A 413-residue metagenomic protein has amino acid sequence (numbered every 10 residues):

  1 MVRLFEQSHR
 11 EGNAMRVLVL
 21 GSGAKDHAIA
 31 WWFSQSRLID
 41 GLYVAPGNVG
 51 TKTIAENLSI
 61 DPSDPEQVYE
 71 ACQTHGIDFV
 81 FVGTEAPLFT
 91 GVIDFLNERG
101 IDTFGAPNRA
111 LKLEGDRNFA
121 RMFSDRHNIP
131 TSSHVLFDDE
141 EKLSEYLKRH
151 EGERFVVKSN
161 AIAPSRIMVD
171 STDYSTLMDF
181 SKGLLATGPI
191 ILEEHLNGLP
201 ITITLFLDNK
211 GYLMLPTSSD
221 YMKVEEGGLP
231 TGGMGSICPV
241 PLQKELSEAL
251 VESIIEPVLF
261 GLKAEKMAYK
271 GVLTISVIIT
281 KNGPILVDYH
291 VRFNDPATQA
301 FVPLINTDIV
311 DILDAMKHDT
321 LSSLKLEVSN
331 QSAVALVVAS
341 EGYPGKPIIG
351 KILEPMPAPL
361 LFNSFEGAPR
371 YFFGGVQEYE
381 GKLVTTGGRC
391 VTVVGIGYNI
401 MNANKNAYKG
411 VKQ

Functional and structural regions predicted by a protein language model:
V2-A14: Short, Lys/Arg-enriched N-terminal segments with co-localized hydrophobic residues within the first ~10-30 amino acids
E11-N108, E141: ATP-binding N-terminal substructure of ATP-dependent carboxylate-amine bond-forming enzymes
F104-I167: A conserved helix-loop-beta module that forms one wall/lid of the active-site cleft in ATP-utilizing catalytic domains
N160-A161, P230, L383-G388: Short, flexible turn/loop "capping" segments at secondary-structure junctions
I167-F301: Internal nucleotide-binding/catalytic subdomain
V251-L273, H290-A368, E378: Active-site "cap" helix and flanking loop/linker of ATP-utilizing ligase/carboxylase catalytic domains
T385-Q413: Generic C-terminus detector
